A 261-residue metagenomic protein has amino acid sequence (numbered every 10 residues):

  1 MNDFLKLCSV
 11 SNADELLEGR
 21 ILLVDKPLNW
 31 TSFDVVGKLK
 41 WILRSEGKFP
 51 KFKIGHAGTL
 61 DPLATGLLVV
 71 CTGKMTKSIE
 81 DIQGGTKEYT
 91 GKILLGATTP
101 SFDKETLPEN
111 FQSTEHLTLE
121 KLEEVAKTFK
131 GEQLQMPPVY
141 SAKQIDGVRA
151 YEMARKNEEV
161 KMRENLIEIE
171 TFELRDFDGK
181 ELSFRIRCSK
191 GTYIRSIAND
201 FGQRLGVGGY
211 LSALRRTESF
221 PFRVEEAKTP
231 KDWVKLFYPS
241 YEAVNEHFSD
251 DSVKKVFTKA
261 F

Functional and structural regions predicted by a protein language model:
M1-F261: Catalytic/RNA-binding core of pseudouridine synthases
